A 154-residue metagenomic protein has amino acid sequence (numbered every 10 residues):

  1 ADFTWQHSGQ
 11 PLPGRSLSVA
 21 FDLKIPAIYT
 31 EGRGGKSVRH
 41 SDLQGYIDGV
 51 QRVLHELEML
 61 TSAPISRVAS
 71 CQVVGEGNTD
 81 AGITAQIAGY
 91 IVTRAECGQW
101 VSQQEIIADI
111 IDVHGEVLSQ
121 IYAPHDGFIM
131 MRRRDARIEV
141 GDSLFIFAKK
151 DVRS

Functional and structural regions predicted by a protein language model:
A1-S154: Structured catalytic-domain cores with a bias toward divalent-metal coordination
